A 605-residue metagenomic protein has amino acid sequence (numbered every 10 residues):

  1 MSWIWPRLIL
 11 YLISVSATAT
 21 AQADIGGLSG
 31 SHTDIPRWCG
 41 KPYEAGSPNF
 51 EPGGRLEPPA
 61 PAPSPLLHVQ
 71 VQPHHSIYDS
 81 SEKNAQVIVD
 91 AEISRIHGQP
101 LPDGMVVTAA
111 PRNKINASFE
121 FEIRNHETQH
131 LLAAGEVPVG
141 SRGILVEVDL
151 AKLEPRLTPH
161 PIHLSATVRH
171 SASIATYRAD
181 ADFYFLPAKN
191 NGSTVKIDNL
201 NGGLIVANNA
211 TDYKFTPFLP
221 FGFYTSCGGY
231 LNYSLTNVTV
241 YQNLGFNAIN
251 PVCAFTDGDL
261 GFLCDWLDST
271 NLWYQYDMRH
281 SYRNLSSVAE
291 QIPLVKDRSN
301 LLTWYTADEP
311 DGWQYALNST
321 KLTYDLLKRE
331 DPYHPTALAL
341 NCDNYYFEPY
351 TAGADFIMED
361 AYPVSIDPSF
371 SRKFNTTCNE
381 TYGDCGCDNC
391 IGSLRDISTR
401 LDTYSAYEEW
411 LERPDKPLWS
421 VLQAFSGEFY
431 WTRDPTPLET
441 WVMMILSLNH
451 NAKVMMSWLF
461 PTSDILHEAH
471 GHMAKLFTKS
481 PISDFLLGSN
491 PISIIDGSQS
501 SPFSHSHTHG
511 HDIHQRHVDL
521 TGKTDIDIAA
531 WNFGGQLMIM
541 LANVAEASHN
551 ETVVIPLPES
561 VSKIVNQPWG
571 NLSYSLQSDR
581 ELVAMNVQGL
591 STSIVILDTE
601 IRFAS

Functional and structural regions predicted by a protein language model:
S2-R7, Y11, A17-P251, L597-S605: Mature N-terminal, pre-catalytic/accessory segment of carbohydrate-active enzymes
Y233-K296, A316-P335, N375-E380, D388-I397 (+1 more regions): Aromatic-lined substrate-binding rim segments of carbohydrate-active enzymes
Q275-R283, Y324-F347, S393-I397, W410-F429 (+2 more regions): Aromatic-lined carbohydrate-recognition surfaces of secreted/lumenal glycan-active proteins
V288-S319, T323, L340-R372: Active-site groove signature of glycoside hydrolases
S371-N375, Y430-F485: Aromatic/acidic polysaccharide-binding cleft in carbohydrate-active enzymes
N379-G386, D402-L438: Active-site clefts of carbohydrate-active enzymes
S504-S506, D512-V561, S591: Carbohydrate-binding surface patches
S575-S605: C-terminal beta-strand-rich structural cap/linker in extracellular carbohydrate-active enzymes
